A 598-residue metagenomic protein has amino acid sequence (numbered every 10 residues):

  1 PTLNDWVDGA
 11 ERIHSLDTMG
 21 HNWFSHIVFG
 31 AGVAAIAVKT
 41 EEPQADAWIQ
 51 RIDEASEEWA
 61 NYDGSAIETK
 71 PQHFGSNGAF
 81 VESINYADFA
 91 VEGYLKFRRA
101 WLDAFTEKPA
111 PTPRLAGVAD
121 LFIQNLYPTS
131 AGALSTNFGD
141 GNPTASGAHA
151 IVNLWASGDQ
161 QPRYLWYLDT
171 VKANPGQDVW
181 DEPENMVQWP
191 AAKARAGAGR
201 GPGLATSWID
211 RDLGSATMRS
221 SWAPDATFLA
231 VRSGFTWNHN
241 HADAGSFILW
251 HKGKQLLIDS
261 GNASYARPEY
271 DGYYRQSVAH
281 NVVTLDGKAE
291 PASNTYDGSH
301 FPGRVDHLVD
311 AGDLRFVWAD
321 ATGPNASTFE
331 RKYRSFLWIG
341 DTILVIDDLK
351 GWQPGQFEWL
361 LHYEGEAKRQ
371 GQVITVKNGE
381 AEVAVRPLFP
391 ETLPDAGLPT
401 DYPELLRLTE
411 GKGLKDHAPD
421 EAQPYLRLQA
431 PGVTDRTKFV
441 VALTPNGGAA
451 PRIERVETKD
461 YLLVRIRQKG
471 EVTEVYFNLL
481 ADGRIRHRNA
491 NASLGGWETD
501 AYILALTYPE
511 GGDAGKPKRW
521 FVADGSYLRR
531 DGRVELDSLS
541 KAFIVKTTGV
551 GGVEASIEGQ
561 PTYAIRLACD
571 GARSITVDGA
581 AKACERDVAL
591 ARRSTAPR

Functional and structural regions predicted by a protein language model:
P1-D120, L126-Y127, A131: Aromatic-lined, polymer-binding surfaces characteristic of secreted/periplasmic polysaccharide-degrading enzymes
T2-A10, A196-G197, E290-A292, P354: A surface/extracellular/periplasmic glyco- and lipid-processing/surface-interacting theme
S15-T18, R232-G234, R267-P268, L426: Short alpha-helical segments and helix-capping/turn motifs at coil-helix boundaries
V28, I49, V91, A119 (+4 more regions): A generic alpha-helix preference that emphasizes hydrophobic side chains
V38, Y86-L257, D310, P431-K438 (+3 more regions): Carbohydrate-active enzyme catalytic cores, enriched for enzymes that act on polyanionic acidic polysaccharides
V81, A230-V231, V345: Short catalytic-loop micro-motif centered on adjacent basic/acidic residues
G261-N262: Residue-level structural signal for beta-strand termini and adjacent loop
Y265-P597: CBM-like, beta-strand-rich accessory domains located in the C-terminal region of large, secreted polysaccharide-active
